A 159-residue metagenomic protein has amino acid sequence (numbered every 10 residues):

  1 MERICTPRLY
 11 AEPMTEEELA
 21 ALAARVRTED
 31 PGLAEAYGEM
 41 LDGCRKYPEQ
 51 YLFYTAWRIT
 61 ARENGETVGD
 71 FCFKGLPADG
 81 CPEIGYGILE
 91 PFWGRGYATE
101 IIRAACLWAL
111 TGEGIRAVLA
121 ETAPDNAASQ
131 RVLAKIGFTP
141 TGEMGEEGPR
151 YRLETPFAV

Functional and structural regions predicted by a protein language model:
M1-E83, I88-P91, A104-W108, G112 (+2 more regions): GNAT-family acyltransferases
T99, D125-P140: Conserved active-site alpha-helix within GNAT-family acetyltransferase domains
